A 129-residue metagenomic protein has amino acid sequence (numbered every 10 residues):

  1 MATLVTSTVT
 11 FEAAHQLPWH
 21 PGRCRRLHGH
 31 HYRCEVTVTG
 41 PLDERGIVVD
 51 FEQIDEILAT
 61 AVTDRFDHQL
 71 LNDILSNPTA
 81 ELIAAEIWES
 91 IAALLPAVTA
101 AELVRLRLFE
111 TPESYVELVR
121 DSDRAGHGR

Functional and structural regions predicted by a protein language model:
M1-R129: Charge-rich, low-complexity N-terminal segments
